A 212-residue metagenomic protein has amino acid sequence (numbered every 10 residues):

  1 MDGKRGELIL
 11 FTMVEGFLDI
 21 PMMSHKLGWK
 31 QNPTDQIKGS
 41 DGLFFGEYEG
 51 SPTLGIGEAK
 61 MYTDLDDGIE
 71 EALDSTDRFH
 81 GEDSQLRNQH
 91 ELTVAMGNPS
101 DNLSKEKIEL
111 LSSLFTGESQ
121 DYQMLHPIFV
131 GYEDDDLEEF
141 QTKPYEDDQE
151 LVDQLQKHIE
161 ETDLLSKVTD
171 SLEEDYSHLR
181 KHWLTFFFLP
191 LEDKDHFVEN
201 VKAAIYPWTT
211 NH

Functional and structural regions predicted by a protein language model:
M1-F11, W29-N32: A short, highly charged nucleic-acid-interacting micro-segment common to nuclease and nuclease-linked defense proteins
E7-M22: Intrinsically disordered, low-complexity linker/loop segments enriched in Gly/Pro and charged/polar residues
V14, G42-F44, L54-M61: Conserved catalytic cores of phosphodiester-cleaving nucleases, focusing on short active-site segments
L18-T34: A short acidic/basic microdomain associated with nuclease active sites
P21, G46-L54: Hydrophobic/aromatic-rich core segments of domains that either
D35-G39: A short, glycine/Asx- and small/polar-enriched loop/turn that sits immediately N-terminal to a beta-strand
E70-V152, Q156, E161-L165: Acidic, metal/cofactor-coordinating or nucleic-acid-engaging core segments within structured domains
E146-H212: Extended, charged low-complexity segments that frequently continue into or abut oligomerization scaffolds
